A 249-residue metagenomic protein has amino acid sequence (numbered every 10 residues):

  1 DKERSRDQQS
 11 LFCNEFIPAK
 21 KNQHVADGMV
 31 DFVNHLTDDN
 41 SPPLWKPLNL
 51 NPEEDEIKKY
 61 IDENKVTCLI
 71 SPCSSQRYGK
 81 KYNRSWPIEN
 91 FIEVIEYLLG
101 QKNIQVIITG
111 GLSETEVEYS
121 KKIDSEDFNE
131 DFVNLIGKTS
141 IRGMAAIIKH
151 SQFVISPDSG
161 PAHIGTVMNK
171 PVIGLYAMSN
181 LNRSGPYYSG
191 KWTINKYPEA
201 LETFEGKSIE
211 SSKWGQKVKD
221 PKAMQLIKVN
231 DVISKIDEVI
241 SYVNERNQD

Functional and structural regions predicted by a protein language model:
D1-D249: Catalytic machinery of carbohydrate-active enzymes, primarily nucleotide-sugar-dependent glycosyltransferases
